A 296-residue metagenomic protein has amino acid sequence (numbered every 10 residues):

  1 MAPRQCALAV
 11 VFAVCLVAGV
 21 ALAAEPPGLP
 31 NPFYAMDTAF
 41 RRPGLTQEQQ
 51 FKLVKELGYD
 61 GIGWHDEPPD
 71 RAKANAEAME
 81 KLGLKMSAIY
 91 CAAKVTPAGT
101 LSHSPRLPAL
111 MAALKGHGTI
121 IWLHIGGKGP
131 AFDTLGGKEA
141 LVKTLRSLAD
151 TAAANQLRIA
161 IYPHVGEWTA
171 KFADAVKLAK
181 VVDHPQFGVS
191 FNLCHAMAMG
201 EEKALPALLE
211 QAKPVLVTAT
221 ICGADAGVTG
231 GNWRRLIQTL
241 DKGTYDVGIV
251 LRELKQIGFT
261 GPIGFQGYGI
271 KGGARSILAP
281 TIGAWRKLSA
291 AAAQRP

Functional and structural regions predicted by a protein language model:
M1-V10: Bacterial N-terminal signal peptides that target proteins for export
A9-G19: Bacterial N-terminal signal peptides
L22-G116, K143, H184-G188, K213-P214 (+2 more regions): N-terminal pre-domain/capping segments
A23-Y34, E48-K52, R146-D150, F172-F187 (+1 more regions): Histidine-acidic metal/acid-base catalytic patches
T38-R41, E67, C91-K94, G126-K128 (+4 more regions): Active-site beta-loop-alpha junctions enriched in small/polar residues
D60, Y90-L101, A131-L135, C194-M197 (+1 more regions): The substrate-binding groove and active-site-proximal loops of carbohydrate-active enzymes, especially glycoside
G63, A88, W122-L123, A160 (+2 more regions): Conserved beta-strand positions in the central sheet of alpha/beta enzyme cores
T100-V189, R295: Active-site acidic/histidine proton-transfer and metal-coordination neighborhood in alpha/beta enzyme cores
